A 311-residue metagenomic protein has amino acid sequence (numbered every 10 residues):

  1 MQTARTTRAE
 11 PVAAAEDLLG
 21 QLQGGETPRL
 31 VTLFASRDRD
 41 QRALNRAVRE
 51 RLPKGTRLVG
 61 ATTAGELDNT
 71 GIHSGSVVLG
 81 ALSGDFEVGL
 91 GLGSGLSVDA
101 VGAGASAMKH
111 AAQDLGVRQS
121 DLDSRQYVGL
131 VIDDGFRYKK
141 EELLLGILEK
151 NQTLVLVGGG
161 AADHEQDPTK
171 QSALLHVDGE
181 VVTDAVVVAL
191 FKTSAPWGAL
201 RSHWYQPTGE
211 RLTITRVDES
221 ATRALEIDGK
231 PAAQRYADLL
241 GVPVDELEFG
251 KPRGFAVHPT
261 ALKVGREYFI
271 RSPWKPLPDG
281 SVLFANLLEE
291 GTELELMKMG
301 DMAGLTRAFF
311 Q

Functional and structural regions predicted by a protein language model:
M1-R51, G55-Q311: Small-residue-enriched flexible segments
